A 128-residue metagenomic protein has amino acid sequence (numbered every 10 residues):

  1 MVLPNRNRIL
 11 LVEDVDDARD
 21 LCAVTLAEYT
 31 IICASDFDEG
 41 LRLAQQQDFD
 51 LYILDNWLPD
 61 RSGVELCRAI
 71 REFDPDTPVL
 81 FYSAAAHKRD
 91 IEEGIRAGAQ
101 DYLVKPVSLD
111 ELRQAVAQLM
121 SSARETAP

Functional and structural regions predicted by a protein language model:
V15-I32: Two-component/phosphorelay signaling modules centered on CheY-like receiver
C33-L51: Acidic, metal-coordinating helix/loop segments flanking the phosphotransfer/catalytic sites of two-component signaling
D36, S62-E65: Acidic catalytic/metal-coordinating carboxylates
P59, H87: The feature encodes the CheY-like receiver
V64-P75: Short amphipathic alpha-helix used as the core "switch/output" element in two-component signaling
V107-V116: C-terminal output helix
